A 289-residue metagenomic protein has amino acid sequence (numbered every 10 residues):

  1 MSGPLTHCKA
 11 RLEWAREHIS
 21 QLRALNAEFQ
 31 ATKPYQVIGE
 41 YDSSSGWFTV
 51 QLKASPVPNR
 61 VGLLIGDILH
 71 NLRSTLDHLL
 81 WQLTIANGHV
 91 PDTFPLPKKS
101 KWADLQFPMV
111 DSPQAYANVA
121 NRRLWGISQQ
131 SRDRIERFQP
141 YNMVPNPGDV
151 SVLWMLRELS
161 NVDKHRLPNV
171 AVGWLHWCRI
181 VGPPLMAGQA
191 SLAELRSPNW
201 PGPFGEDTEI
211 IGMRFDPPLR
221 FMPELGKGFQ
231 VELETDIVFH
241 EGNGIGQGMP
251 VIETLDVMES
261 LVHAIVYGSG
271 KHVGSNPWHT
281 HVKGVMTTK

Functional and structural regions predicted by a protein language model:
M1-P4, C8, A54, V61 (+1 more regions): Amphipathic alpha-helical coiled-coil segments and their boundaries
M1-S45, T49: N-terminal leader/pro-regions and domain N-caps
A10, W14-E17, Q21, D67 (+4 more regions): Charged, amphipathic alpha-helical oligomerization/scaffolding segments
L22-F29, K33, P56, Q82-A86 (+2 more regions): Secondary-structure edge/capping motif, primarily at the C-terminal ends of alpha-helices and the immediately following
Q36-E40, S44-R73, D77-P198: Short non-catalytic regulatory patches outside canonical folded cores
H89, F94, S100, L105 (+3 more regions): Non-catalytic macromolecular-recognition regions in eukaryotic signaling proteins
P113, D236-F239, H263, Y267-S269 (+1 more regions): Ser/Thr/Pro-rich, acidic low-complexity intrinsically disordered regulatory segments
P147-H263: Extended serine/threonine-enriched, polar tracts that run as long, contiguous segments within proteins
